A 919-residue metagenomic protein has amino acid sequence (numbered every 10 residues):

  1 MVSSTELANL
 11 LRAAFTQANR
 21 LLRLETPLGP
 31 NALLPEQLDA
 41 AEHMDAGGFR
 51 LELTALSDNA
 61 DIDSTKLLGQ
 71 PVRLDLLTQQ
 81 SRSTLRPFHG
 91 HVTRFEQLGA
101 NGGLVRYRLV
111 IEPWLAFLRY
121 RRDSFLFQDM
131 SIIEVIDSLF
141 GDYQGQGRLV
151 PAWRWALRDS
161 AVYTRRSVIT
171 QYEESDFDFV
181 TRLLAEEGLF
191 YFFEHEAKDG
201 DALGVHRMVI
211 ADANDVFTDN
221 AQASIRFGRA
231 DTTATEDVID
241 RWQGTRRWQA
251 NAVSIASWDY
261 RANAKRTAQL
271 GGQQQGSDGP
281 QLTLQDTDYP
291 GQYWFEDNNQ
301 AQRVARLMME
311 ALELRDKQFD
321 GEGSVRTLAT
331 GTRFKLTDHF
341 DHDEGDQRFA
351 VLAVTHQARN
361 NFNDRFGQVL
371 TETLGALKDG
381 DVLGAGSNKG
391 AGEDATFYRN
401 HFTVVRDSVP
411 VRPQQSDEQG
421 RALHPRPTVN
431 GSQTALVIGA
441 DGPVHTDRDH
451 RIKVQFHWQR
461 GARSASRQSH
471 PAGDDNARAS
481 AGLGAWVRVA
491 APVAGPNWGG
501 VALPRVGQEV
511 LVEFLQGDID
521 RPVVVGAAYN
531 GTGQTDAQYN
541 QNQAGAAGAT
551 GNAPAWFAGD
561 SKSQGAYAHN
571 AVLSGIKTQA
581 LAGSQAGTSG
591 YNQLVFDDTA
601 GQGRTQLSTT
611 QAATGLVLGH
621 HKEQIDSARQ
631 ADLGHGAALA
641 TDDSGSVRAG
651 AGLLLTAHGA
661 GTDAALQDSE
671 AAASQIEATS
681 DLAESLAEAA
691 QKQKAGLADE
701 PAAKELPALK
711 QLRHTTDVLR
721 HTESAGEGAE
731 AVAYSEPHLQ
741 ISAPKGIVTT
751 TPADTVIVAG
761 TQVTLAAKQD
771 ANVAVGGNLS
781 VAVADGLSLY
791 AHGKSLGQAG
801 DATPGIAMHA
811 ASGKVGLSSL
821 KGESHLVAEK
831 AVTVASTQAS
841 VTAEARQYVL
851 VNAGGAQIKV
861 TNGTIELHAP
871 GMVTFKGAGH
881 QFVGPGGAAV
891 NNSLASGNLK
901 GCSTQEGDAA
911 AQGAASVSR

Functional and structural regions predicted by a protein language model:
M1-R919: Amphipathic alpha-helical and helix-coil boundary elements used as assembly and membrane-proximal scaffolds
